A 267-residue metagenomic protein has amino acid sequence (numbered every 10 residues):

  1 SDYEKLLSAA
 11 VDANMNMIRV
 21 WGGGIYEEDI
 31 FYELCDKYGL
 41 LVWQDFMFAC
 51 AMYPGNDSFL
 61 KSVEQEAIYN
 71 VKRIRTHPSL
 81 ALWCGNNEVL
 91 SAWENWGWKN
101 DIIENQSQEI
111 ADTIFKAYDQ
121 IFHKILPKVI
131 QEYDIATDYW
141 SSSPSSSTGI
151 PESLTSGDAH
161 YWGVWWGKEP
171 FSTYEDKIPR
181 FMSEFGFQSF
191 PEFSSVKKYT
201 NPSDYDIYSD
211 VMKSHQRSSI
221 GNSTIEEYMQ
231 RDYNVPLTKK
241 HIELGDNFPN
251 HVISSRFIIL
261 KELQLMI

Functional and structural regions predicted by a protein language model:
S1-A51, F59-L82, K213-S254, I258-E262 (+1 more regions): Active-site-adjacent substrate/metal-binding segments within catalytic domains of carbohydrate-active enzymes
D12-A13, W43-D45, A67-N70, Q106-I110 (+2 more regions): Glycine-rich loops and low-complexity Gly/Arg-rich segments that provide flexible linkers or classic glycine-based
W21, K116, S172: Short, charged/polar micro-motifs that form catalytic or ligand-binding hotspots
G24-Y26, F48-C50, E88-V89, S145 (+1 more regions): Active-site-proximal loop/turn and secondary-structure-junction residues that shape catalytic pockets, frequently
I30-F31, W93-W96, E192-S194: Short, solvent-exposed loop/turn and secondary-structure capping segments
L34-K37, Y53-E152, H251, E262-L263: Active-site neighborhood of glycoside hydrolase catalytic domains
K37-K61, W98-N105, S156-F185: Amphipathic repeat-derived elements
W83, L90, I121, K128-I267: Substrate-binding clefts and catalytic carboxylate motifs of secreted carbohydrate-active enzymes
